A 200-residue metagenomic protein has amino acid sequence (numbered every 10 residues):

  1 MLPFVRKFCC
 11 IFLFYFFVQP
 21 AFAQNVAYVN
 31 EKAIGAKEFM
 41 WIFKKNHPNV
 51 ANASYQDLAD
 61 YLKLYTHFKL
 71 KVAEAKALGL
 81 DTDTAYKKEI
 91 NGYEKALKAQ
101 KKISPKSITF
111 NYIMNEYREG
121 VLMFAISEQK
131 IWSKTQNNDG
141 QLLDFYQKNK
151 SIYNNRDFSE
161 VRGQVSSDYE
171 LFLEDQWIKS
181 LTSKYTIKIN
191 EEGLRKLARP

Functional and structural regions predicted by a protein language model:
M1-C9: Bacterial N-terminal signal peptides that target proteins for export
L2-P3, P20, S133: Generic amphipathic alpha-helical segments used as scaffolds and interaction surfaces in large, multi-domain proteins
F4, Y15, K196-R199: Generic detector of low-complexity/intrinsically disordered segments and short hydrophobic N-terminal stretches
F8-F17: Sec-dependent N-terminal signal peptides
F17-A23: Sec/Tat signal peptide C-region and signal peptidase I cleavage site
Q24-V29, A33-I34, N49-P200: Peptidyl-prolyl cis-trans isomerase
K32-K45: Short alpha-helical hairpin
